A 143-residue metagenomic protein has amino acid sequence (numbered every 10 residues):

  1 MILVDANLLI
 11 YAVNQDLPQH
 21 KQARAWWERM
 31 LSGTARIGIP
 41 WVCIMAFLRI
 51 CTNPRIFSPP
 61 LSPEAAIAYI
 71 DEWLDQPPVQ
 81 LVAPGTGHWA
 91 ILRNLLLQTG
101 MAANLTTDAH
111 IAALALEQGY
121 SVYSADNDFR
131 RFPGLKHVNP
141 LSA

Functional and structural regions predicted by a protein language model:
M1, A112-A143: Acidic, PIN/NYN-like endoribonuclease modules and their adjacent C-terminal/linker elements
M1-L3, N7-I39, P54-A68, A143: Short, well-structured N-terminal submotif of metal-dependent ribonuclease cores
D5, D108, D126: Acidic active-site catalytic centers that drive phospho-/nucleotidyl reactions and related ester hydrolyses
G33-T34, Q76-P77, Q118, F132: Structured helix-beta-strand junction loops
R36, P78-Q80, K136: Conserved beta-strand segments of alpha/beta enzyme cores
P60, P78-Y123: Active-site neighborhoods of divalent-metal-dependent phosphate/nucleic-acid chemistry enzymes
W73: Ligand-binding beta-strand-loop-alpha-helix segment within the catalytic cores of soluble metabolic enzymes
